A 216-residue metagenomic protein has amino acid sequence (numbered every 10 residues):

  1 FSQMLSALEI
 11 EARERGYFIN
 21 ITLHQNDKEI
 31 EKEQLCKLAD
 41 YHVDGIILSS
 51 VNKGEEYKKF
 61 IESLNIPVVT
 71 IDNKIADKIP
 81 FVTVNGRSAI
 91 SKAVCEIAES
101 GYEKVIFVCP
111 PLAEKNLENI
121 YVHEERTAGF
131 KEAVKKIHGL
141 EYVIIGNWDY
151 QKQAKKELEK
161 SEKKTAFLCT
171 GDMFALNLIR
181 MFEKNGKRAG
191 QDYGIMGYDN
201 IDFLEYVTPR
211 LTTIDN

Functional and structural regions predicted by a protein language model:
F1-G45, E124, A128: Amphipathic helical "hinge" segments at domain boundaries
A7-N20, S63-T70, K74-N216: Bacterial carbohydrate/catabolite-sensing allosteric modules
Q25-K28, S49-G54, W148-Y150, D172-F174: Short beta->alpha connector loops
I30-Q34, E56-Y57, K152-K156: Short acidic active-site motifs
H42-I46, K163-A166: Short active-site oxyanion
V43-E55, V69-D72: Domain-start "cap" segments at the beginnings of catalytic or binding domains
N52-L64: Active-site-adjacent beta->alpha loops and helix N-cap segments on the catalytic face of soluble alpha/beta enzymes
